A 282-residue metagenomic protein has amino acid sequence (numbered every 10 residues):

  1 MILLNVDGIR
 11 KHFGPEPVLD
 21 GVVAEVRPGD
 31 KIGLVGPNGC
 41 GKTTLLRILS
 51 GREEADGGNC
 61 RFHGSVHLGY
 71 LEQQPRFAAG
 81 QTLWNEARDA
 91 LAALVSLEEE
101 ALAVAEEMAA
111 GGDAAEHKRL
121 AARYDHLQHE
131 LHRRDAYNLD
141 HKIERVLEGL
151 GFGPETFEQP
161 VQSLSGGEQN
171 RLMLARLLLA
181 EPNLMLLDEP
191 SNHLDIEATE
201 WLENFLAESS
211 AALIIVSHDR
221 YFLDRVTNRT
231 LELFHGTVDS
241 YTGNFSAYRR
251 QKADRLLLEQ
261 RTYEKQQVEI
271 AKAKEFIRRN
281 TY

Functional and structural regions predicted by a protein language model:
M1-K265: ABC ATP-binding cassette signature C-motif
A110-D113, I277-Y282: Short intracellular "coupling" helices and adjacent cytoplasmic loop segments at the cytosolic face of multi-pass
E264-N280: Short cytosolic helices in intracellular loops of multi-pass membrane proteins
